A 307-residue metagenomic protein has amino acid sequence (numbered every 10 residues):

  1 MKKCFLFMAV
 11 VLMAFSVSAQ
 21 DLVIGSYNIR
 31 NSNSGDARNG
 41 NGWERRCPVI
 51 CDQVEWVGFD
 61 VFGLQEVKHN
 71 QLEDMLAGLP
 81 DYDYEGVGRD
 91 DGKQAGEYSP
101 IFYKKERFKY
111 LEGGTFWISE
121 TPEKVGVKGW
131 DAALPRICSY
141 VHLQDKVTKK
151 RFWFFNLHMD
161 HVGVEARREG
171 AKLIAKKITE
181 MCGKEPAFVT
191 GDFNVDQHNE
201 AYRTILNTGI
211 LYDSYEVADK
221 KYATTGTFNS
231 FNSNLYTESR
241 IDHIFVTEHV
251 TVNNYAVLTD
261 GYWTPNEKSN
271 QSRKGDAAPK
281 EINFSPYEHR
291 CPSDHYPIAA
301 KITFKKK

Functional and structural regions predicted by a protein language model:
M1-D21: Bacterial Sec-dependent N-terminal signal peptides
V17-G78, R89-E97, K172, D294 (+1 more regions): N-terminal, active-site-proximal structural segment of metallo-dependent hydrolase catalytic domains
L22, D60-V61, F152, P186-F188 (+1 more regions): Short, Asp-centered acidic motifs that coordinate Mg2+ and/or phosphate in catalytic or ligand-binding sites
Y27-I29, L157-M159, D192-F193, Y296: Active-site metal-binding loops of divalent metal-dependent hydrolases
N31-G40, L111, V164, Y222-T225: Short, solvent-exposed loop/turn elements at domain surfaces
V61-F155, M159, N254-T259: Structured beta-strand-rich core segments of catalytic domains in phosphoester-bond hydrolases
G63-Q65, G86-V87, F188-D192, D213-E216: Active-site neighborhood of phospho(di)ester-bond hydrolases with catalytic His/Asp-centered motifs
E165, K176-A187, V195-K307: Metal-dependent phosphoester-hydrolase catalytic domains
